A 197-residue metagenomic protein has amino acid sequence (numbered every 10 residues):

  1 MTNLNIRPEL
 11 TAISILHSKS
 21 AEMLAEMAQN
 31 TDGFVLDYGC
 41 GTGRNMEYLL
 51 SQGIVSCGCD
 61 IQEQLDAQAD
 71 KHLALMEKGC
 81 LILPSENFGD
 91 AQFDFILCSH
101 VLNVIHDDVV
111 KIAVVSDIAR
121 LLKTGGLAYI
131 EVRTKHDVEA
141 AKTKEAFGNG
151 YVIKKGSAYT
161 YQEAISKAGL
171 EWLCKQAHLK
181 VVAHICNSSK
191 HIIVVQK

Functional and structural regions predicted by a protein language model:
M1-F88, Y129-K197: Class I (Rossmann-like) S-adenosyl-L-methionine-dependent methyltransferase catalytic domain, capturing the SAM-binding
D70, V109-V110: Short amphipathic alpha-helical segments
L97-H100: A conserved beta-strand element that flanks and buttresses the S-adenosyl-L-methionine
L102, V114, T134: Flexible, active-site-proximal loop/turn residues at the rims of small-molecule/cofactor binding pockets and catalytic
N103-D107: A short His-aromatic
V110-A113, G169: An acidic, carboxylate-rich microenvironment
I112-T124: A short glycine-rich, Lys/Arg-flanked "PGG" loop and its adjoining helix->strand segment in the class I
